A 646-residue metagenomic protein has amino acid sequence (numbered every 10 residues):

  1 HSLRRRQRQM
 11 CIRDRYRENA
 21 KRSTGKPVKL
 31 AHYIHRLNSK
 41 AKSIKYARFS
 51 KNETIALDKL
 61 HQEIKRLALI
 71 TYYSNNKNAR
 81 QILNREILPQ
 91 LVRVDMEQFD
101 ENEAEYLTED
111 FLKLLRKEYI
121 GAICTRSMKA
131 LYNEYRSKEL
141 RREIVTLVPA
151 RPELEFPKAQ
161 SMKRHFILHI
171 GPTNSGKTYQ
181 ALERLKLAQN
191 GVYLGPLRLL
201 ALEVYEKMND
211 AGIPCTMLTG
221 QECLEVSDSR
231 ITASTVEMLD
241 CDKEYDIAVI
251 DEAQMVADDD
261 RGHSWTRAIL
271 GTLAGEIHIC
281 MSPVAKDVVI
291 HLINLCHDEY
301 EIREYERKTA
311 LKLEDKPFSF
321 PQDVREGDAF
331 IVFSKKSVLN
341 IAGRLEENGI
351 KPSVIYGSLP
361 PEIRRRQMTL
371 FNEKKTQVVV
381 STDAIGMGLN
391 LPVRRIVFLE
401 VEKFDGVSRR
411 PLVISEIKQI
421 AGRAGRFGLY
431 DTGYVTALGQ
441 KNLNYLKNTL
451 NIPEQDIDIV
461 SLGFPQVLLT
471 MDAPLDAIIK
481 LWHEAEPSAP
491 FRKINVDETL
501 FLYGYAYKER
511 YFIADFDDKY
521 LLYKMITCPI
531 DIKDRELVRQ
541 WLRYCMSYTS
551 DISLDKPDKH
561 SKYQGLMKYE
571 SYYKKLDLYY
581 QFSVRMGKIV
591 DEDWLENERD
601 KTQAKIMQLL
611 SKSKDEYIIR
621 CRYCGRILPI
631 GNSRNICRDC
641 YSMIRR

Functional and structural regions predicted by a protein language model:
H1-D14: Single conserved hydrophobic/aromatic residue that forms the stacking wall/gate of nucleotide- or nucleobase-binding
I167, D298-A342: Conserved interdomain linker/interface between the two RecA-like ATPase lobes of SF2 helicase motors
S175, L182, L187-N209: Conserved Walker A/P-loop ATP-binding site and its immediately adjacent core in helicase/helicase-like ATPase domains
N190-A201, H278-C280, D323-N348, P352-Y356: Conserved strand-helix element at the start of the C-terminal RecA-like helicase core
M208-D242: Inter-Walker segment of RecA-like/P-loop motor cores
M255-E306: Post-DEXD/H (motif II) to motif III coupling segment of the RecA-like Helicase ATP-binding lobe
V284-A285, R395-F398, E402-D405, R410-L450: Conserved segment of the helicase C-terminal RecA-like domain
D456-R620, I627: Accessory helical-bundle/CTD segments and flexible terminal tails appended to RecA-like ATPase motors
